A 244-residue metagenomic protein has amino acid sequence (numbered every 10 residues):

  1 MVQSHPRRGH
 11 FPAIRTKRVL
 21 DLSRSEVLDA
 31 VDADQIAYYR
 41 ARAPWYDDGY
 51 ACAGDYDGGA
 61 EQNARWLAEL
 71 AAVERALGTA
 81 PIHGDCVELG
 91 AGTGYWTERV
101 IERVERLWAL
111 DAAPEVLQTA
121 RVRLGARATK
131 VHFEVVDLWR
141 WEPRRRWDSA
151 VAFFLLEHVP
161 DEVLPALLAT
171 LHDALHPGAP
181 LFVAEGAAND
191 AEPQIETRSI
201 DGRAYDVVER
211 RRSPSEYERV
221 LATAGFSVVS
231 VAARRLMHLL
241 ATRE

Functional and structural regions predicted by a protein language model:
V2-Q3, R7-C86, G92-R145, V159-V163 (+1 more regions): Class I (Rossmann-like) S-adenosyl-L-methionine-dependent methyltransferase catalytic domain, capturing the SAM-binding
V151: A conserved beta-strand element that flanks and buttresses the S-adenosyl-L-methionine
F154-H158: Short catalytic micro-motifs in class I SAM-dependent methyltransferases
P165-P177: A short glycine-rich, Lys/Arg-flanked "PGG" loop and its adjoining helix->strand segment in the class I
